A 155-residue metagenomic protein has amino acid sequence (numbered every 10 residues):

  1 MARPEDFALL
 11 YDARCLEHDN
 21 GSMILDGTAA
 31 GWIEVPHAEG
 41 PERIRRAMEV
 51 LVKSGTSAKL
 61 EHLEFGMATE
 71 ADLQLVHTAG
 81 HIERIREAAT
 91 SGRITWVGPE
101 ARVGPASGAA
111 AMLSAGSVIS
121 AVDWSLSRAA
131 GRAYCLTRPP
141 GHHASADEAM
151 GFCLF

Functional and structural regions predicted by a protein language model:
M1-F155: HDAC/HDAC-like amidohydrolase catalytic core signature
